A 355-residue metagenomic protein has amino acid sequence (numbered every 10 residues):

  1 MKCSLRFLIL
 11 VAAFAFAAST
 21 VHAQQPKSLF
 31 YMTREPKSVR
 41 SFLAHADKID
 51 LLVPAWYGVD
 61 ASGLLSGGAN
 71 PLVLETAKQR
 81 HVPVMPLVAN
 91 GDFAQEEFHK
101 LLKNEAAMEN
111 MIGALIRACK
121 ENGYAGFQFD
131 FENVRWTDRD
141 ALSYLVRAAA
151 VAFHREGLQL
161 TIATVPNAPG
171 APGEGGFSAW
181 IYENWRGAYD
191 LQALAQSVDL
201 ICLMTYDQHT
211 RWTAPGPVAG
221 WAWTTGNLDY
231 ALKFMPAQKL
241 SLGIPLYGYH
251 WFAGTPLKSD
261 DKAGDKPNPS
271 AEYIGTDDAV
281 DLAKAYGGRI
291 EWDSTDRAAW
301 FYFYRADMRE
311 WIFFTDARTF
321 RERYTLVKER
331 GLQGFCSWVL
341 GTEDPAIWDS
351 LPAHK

Functional and structural regions predicted by a protein language model:
M1-I9: Bacterial N-terminal signal peptides that target proteins for export
L8-A17: Bacterial N-terminal signal peptides
S19-A23: Sec/Tat signal peptide C-region and signal peptidase I cleavage site
Q24-A114: Glycan-recognition patch characteristic of GH18 chitinases/ENGases and related GlcNAc/peptidoglycan-binding proteins
M32-A46, E105-K120, Y182-L194, T315-K328: Short, acidic/polar
L52, F129, I201, L242 (+2 more regions): Conserved, mostly hydrophobic/aromatic
L64, R135-D281: Substrate-binding surface in catalytic domains of secreted glycosidases
L246-T325, I347, K355: Glycan-binding loop/region signatures in secreted carbohydrate-active enzymes
